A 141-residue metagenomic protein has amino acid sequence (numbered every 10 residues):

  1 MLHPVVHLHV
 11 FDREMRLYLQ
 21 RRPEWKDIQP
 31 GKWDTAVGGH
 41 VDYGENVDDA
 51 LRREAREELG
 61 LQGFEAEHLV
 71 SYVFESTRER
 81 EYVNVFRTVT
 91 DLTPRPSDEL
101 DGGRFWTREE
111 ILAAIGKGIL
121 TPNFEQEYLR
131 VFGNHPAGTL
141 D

Functional and structural regions predicted by a protein language model:
M1-V6, D12, R16-R53: Conserved Nudix-box catalytic region and its N-terminal flanking loop in Nudix hydrolases and closely related
P4, E24, N46, R52 (+1 more regions): Active-site segment of metal-dependent pyrophosphate-handling enzymes, primarily the Nudix hydrolase catalytic core
E14, E65, L100-G102: A generic structural signal for alpha->beta connector loops
Y18-L19, A36, E58-L59, E75-T77 (+1 more regions): Short acidic/polar alpha-helix capping motifs at helix-coil junctions
L19-Q20, E24-K26, D48-R52, E58-L61 (+2 more regions): Noncatalytic linker/hinge segments flanking ATPase motor cores
G31, V70-Y72, T77-D141: Nudix hydrolase/Nudix homology domain
